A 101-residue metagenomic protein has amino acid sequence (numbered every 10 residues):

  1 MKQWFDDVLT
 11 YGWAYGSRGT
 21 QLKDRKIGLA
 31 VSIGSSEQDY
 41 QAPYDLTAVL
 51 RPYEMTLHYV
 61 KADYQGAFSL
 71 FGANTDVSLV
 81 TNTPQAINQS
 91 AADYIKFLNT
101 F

Functional and structural regions predicted by a protein language model:
M1-E54: Helix-loop-strand module that forms the ligand-binding subsite of alpha/beta enzymes
P43, L50-F101: Glycine-rich phosphate/pyrophosphate-binding loop and the adjoining helix
